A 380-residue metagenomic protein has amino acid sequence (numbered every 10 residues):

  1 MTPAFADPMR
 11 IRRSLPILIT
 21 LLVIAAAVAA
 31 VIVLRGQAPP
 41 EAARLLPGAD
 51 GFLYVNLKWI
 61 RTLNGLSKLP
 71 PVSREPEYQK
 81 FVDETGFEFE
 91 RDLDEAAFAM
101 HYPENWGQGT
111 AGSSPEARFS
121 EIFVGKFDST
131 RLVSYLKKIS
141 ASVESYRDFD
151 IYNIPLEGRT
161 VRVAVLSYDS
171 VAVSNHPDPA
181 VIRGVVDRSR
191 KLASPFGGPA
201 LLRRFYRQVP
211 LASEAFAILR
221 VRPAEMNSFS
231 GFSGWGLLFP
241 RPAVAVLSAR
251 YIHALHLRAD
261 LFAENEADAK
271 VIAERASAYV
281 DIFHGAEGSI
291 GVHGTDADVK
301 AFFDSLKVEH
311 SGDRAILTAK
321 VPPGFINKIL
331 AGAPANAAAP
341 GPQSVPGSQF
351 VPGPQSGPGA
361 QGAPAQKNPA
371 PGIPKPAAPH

Functional and structural regions predicted by a protein language model:
M1-R12: N-terminal Lys/Arg-rich, disordered targeting/topogenic segments
P16-I32: Hydrophobic membrane-insertion alpha-helices, especially the h-region of bacterial N-terminal signal peptides
A26-V28, A38, A43-L45, Y206-A333: Leucine-rich, highly hydrophobic segment in Treponema pallidum outer-membrane-associated proteins
I32-P71, Y78, P374-P379: N-terminal mature-domain "stem" immediately C-terminal to a signal peptide or N-terminal signal-anchor/transmembrane
L53, F89-G198, A259-F262, E309 (+1 more regions): Single conserved position on a long alpha-helix in the C-terminal lobe of the eukaryotic protein kinase
L57, R61, T85, E104 (+4 more regions): Sec/Tat-exported extracytoplasmic proteins
T62-N64, D128-S134, E266-A273: Short, conserved charged micro-motifs
N64, K68-L93, V143-H253, A269 (+3 more regions): An internal, short helix-loop-strand segment that often contains or flanks glycine-aspartate motifs
